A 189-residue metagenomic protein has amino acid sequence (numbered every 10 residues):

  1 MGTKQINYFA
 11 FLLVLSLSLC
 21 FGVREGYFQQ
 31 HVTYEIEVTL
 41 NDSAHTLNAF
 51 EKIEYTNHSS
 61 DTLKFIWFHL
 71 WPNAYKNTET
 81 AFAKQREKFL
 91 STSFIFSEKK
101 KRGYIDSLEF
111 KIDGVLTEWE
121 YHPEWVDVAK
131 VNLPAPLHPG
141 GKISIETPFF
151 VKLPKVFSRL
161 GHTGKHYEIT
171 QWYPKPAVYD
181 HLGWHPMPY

Functional and structural regions predicted by a protein language model:
G2-A10: Bacterial N-terminal signal peptides that target proteins for export
F9-C20: Bacterial N-terminal signal peptides
F21-N48, T163-G164, T170: N-terminal, polar/Ser/Thr-rich
E25, I36-T39, E118-E120, N132-P136 (+1 more regions): Beta-strand-rich interaction surfaces with strong enrichment in secreted/lumenal proteins
E51-I53, L70-P72, G141-K155: Short, hydrophobic/aromatic-enriched beta-strand segments in well-ordered soluble domains
Y55-S59: Asparagine-centered strand-capping/turn motif at beta-strand->loop junctions
F68-L116: Solvent-exposed beta-hairpin/edge-strand motifs
L90-Y104, L108, E120-E124, E146-Y189: Extended, low-hydrophobicity, Ser/Thr/Pro/Gly-biased non-transmembrane segments
